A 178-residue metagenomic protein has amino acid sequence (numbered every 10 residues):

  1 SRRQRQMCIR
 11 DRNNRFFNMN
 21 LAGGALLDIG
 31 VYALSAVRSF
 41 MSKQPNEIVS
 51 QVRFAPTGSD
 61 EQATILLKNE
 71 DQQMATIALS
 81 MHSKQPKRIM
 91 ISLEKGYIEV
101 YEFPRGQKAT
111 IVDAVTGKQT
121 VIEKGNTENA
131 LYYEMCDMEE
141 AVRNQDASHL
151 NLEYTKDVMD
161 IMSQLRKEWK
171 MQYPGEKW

Functional and structural regions predicted by a protein language model:
S1, G30, L131: Short, conserved glycine- and acidic-residue-centered signature motifs in active-site or ligand-binding loops
S1-I9: Single conserved hydrophobic/aromatic residue that forms the stacking wall/gate of nucleotide- or nucleobase-binding
D11-Q44, Y154: Mid-domain beta-loop-alpha active-site segment that forms a flexible, acidic cofactor/metal-binding surface
L34-G106, M135-D146: Contiguous beta-strand/loop segments that form the cofactor/metal-binding neighborhood of enzyme cores
E70, D137-W178: C-terminal helix-rich "cap/oligomerization" subdomain common to oxidoreductases
T116-V121: Surface-exposed loop/edge segments in extracytoplasmic proteins
E123-C136: Active-site loop of classical SDR/Rossmann-like NAD(P)-dependent oxidoreductases, centered on the catalytic Tyr-X3-Lys
